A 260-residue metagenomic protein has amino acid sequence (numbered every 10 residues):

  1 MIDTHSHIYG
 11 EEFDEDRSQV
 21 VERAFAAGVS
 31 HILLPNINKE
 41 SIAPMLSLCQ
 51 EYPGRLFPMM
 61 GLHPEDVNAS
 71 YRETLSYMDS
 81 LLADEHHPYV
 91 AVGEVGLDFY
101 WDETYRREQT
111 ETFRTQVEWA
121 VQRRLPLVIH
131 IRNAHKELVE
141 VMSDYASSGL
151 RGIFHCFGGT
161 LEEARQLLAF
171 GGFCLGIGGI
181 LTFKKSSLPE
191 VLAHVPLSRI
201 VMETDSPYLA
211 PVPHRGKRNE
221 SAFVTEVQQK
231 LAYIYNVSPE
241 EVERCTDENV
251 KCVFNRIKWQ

Functional and structural regions predicted by a protein language model:
M1-Q260: Mid-domain alpha/beta scaffold segments of enzyme catalytic cores
